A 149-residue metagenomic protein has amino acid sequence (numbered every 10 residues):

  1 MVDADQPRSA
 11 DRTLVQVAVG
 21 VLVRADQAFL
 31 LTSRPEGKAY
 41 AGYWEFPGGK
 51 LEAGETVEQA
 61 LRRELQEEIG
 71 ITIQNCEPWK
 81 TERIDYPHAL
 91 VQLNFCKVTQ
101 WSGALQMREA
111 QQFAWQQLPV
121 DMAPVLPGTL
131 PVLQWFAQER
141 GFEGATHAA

Functional and structural regions predicted by a protein language model:
M1-L14, Q138-A149: Short, low-complexity, intrinsically disordered N-terminal peptides in bacterial proteins
A4-F29, K50, T81: Conserved N-terminal beta-strand and adjoining loop/helix that marks the start of the Nudix/MutT-like hydrolase domain
R12, V21, E36, R83 (+2 more regions): Short secondary-structure boundary/capping segments
Q16, Q66, G70-S102: Active-site segment of metal-dependent pyrophosphate-handling enzymes, primarily the Nudix hydrolase catalytic core
V21, L31, L93-K97, W115: Conserved hydrophobic/aromatic beta-strand scaffold that supports enzyme active sites
R24-Q27, P35, T99-G103, L118-V120: Short loop segments at secondary-structure junctions
A28-E67: Conserved Nudix-box catalytic region and its N-terminal flanking loop in Nudix hydrolases and closely related
K97-T99, Q106-Q138: NUDIX/MutT-family hydrolases
